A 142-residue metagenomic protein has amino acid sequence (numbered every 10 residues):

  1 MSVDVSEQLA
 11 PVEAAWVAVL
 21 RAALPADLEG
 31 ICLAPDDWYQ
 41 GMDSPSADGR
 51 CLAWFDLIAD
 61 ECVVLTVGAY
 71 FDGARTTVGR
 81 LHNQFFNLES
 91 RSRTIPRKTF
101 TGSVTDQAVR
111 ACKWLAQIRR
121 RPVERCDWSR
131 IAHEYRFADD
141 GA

Functional and structural regions predicted by a protein language model:
M1-L9, R21-A22, I95-G102, D106-A142: Acidic, proline/glycine-rich low-complexity IDRs
M1-W54, E134-F137, A142: Negatively charged, low-complexity tracts enriched in Asp/Glu with abundant Ser/Thr
V3, R50-D106: Intrinsically disordered, low-complexity regulatory segments enriched in Ser/Thr/Pro and charged residues
D43-P45, L65-Y70, P122-R130: Short linear motifs in intrinsically disordered
